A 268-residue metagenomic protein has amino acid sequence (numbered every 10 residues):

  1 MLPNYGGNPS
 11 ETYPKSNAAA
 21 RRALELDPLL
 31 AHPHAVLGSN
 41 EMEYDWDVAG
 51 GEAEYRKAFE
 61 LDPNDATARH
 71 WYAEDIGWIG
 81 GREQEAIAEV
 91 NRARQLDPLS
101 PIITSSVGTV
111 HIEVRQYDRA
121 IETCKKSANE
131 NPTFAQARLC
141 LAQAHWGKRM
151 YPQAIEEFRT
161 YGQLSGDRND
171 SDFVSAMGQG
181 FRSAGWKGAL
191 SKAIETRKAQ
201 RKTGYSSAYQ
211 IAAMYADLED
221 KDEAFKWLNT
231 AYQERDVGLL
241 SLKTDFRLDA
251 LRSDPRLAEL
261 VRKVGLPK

Functional and structural regions predicted by a protein language model:
P3-N4, N8-E11, A20, A35 (+4 more regions): Alpha-helical protein-protein interaction modules
N17: Conserved HATPase_c
D27-L30, V36, D62, W71-Y72: Core alpha/beta catalytic barrel or barrel-like domain that forms the active/cofactor pocket in diverse metabolic
L30-H32, V36-E41, A53: A generic tandem-repeat structural signature
